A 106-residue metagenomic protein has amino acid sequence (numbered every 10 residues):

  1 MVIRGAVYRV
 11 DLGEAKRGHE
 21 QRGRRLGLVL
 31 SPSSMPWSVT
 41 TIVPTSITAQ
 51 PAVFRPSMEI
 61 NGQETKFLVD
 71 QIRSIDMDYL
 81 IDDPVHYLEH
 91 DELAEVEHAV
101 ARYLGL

Functional and structural regions predicted by a protein language model:
M1-L106: Conserved functional hotspots at enzyme active or ligand-binding sites that engage polyanionic ligands
